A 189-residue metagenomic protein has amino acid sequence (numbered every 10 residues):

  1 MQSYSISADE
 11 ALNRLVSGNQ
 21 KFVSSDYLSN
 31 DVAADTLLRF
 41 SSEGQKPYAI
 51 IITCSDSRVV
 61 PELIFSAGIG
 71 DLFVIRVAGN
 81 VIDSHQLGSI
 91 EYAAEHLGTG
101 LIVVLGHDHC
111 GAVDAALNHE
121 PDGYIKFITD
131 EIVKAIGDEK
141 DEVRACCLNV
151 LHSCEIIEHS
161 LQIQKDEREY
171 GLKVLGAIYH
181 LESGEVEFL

Functional and structural regions predicted by a protein language model:
M1-G44, G70, N80-G88, Y92-L97 (+1 more regions): Divalent-metal-activated hydrolytic enzyme cores
K46-C54: Glycine/small-residue-rich phosphate/adenosyl-binding loop
T53-R58, A78-V81: Short glycine-enriched loops at secondary-structure junctions
D56-R58, H107-A112: Gly/Ser/Thr-rich loops at beta-strand to alpha-helix junctions that form or flank small-molecule/cofactor-binding
P61: Acidic/His- and Gly-rich active-site-bordering loop/insert found across diverse amide/peptide-bond hydrolases
S66-V74: Short helix-loop-beta junction
G100: Short acidic/polar active-site loop segments enriched in Thr and Asp
V104: Conserved functional hotspot residues or short segments at active or partner-binding sites across diverse domains
